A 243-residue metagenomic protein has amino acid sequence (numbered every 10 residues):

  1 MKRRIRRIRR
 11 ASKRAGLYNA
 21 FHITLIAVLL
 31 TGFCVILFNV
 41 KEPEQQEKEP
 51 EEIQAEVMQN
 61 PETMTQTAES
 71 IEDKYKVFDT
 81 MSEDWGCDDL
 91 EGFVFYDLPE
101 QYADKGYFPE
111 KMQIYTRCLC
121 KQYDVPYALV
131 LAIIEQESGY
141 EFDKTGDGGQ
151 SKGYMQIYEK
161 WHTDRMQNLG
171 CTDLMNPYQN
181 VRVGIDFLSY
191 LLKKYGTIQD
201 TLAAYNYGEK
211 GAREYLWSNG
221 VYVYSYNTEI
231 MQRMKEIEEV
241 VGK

Functional and structural regions predicted by a protein language model:
M1-Y18: N-terminal Lys/Arg-rich, disordered targeting/topogenic segments
I8-A11, I26, T31, P43 (+2 more regions): Compositionally biased, intrinsically disordered low-complexity segments
S12-G16, T67-S70, L131, N176: Intrinsic-disorder/low-complexity, polar/charged segments
N19, F33-C34, D143-G146: Short histidine-centered beta-strand/loop micro-motifs that create catalytic or ligand/metal-coordination sites
F21-L37: Hydrophobic membrane-insertion alpha-helices, especially the h-region of bacterial N-terminal signal peptides
I36-I114: N-terminal export signals and maturation junctions of secreted/periplasmic proteins
M81-K243: Catalytic glycan-binding domains that act on GlcNAc-containing polysaccharides
